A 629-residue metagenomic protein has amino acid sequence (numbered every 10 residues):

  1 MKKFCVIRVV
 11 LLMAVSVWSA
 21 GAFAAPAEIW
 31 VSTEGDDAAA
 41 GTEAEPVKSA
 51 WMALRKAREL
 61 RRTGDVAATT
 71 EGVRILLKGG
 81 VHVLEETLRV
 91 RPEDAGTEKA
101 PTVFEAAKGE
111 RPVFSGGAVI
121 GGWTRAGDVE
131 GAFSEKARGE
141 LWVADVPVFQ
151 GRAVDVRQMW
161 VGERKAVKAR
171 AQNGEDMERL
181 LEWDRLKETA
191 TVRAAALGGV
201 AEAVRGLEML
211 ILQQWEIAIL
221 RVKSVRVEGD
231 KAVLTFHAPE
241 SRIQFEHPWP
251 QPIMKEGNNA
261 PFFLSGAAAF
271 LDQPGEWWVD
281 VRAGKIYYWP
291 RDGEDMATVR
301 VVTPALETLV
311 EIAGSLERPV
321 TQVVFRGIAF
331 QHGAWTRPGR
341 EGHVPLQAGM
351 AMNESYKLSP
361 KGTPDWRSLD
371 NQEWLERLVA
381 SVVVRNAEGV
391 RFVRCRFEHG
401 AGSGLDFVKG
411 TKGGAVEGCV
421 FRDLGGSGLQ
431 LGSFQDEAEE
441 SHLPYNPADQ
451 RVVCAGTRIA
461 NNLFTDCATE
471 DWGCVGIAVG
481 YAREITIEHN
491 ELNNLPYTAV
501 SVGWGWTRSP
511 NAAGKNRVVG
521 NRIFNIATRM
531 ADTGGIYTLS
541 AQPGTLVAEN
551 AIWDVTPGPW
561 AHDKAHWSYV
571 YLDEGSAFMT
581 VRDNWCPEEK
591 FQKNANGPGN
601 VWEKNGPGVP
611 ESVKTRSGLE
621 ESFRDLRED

Functional and structural regions predicted by a protein language model:
R8-S19: Bacterial N-terminal signal peptides
S19-A27: Boundary at the C-terminal end of the N-terminal hydrophobic targeting segment
P26-N386, R391-R394, E437-A448: Extracellular polysaccharide-degrading/modifying enzymes targeting complex plant/algal/animal polysaccharides
A27, E71-V73, G80, E86 (+19 more regions): The right-handed parallel beta-helix/beta-solenoid scaffold, focusing on the short coil/turn and N-cap positions
L76, V83, R89, V103-E105 (+19 more regions): Extracellular beta-strand solenoid repeats
E86-T87, A334-R340, V379, A401-F407 (+10 more regions): Short glycine/acidic-rich loop motifs that flank beta-strands on beta-rich extracellular proteins
R164, N173, T336, E549-A551 (+1 more regions): Extracellular beta-rich repeat passengers
T321-H332, S368, E388-G402, T411-G426 (+6 more regions): Right-handed parallel beta-helix
